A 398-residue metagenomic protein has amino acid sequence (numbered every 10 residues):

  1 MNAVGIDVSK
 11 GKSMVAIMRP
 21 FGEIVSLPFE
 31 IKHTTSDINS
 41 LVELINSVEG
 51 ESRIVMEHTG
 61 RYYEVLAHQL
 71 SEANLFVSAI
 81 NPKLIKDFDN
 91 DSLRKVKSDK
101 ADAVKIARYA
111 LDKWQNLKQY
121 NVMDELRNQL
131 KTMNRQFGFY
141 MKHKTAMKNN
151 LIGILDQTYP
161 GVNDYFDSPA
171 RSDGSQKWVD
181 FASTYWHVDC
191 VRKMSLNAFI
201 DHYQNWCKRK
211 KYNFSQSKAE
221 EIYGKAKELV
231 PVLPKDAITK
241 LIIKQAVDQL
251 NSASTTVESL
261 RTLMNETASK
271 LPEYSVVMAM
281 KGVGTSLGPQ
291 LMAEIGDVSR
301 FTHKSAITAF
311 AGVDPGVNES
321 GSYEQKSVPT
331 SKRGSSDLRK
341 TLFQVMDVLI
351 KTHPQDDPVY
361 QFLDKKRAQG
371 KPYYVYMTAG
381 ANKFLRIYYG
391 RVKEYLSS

Functional and structural regions predicted by a protein language model:
M1-S398: A detector of single, family-specific signature residues that are central to catalytic or substrate-handling motifs
